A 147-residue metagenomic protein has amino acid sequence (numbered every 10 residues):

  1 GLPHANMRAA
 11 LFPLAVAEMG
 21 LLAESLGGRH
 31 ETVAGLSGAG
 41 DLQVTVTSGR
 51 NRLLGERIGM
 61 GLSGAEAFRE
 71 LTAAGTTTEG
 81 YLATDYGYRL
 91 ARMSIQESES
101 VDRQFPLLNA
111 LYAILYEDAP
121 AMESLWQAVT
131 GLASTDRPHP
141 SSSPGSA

Functional and structural regions predicted by a protein language model:
G1-R8: Rossmann-fold dinucleotide-binding core
L2, P13-A17, E24-A147: NAD(P)-dependent Rossmann-like dehydrogenase/reductase catalytic/cofactor-binding core
